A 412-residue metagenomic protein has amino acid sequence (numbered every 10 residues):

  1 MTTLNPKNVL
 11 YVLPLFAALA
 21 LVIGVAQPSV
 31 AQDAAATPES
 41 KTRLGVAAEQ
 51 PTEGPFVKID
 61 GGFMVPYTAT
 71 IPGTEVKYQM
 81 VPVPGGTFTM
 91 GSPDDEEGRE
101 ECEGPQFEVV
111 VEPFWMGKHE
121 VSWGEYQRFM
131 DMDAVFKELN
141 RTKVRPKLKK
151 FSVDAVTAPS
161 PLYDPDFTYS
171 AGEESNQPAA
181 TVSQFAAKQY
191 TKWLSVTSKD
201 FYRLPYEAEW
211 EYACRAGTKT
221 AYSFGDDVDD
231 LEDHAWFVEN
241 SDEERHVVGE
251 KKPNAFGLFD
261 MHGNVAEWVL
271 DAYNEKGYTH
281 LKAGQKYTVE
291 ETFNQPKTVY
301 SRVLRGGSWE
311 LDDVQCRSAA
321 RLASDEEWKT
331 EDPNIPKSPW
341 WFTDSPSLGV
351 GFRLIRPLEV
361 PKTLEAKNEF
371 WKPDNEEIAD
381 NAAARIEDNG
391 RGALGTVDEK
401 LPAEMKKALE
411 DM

Functional and structural regions predicted by a protein language model:
T2-L15: Bacterial N-terminal signal peptides that target proteins for export
V12-G24: Bacterial N-terminal signal peptides
P28-A36: Boundary at the C-terminal end of the N-terminal hydrophobic targeting segment
A35-I71: N-terminal low-complexity, Pro/Thr/Ser-rich intrinsically disordered segments that act as propeptides or flexible
E39-G45, S92-G98, V110-F224, D271-Y278 (+1 more regions): Active-site microenvironments of metalloenzymes and redox enzymes
E39-T42, E101-F107, T218, E244 (+1 more regions): Surface-exposed recognition segments
G73-S92: Mature N-terminal segment immediately following signal peptide/propeptide cleavage in secreted/periplasmic
T89, P93-D95, Y163-T330: Functional-site microenvironments in short loops/helix caps that host divalent-cation chemistry
